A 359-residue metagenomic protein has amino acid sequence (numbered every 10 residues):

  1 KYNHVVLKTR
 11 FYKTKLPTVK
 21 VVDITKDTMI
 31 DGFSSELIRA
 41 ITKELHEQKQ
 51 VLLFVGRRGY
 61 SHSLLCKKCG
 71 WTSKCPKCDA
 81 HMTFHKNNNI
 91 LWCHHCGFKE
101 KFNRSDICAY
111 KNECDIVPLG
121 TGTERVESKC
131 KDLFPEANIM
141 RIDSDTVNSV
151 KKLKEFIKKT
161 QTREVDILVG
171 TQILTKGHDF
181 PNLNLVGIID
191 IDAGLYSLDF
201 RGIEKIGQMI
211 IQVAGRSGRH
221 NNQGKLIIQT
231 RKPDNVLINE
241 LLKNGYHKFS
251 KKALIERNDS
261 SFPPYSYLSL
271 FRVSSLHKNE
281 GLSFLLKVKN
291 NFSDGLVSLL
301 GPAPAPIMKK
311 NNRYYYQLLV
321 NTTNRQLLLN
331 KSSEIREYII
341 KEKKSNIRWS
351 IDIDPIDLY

Functional and structural regions predicted by a protein language model:
K1-L282, Y316-L319, Q326: Inter-lobe coupling/hinge segments of SF2-like helicase ATPases
C69-W71, M308-N324, I353-Y359: Short, low-order "capping/linker" segments at domain edges
F134, F292-L296, E342-K344: Short helix-capping segments at alpha-helix termini
M140, G295-A305, S345-D354: Short beta-strand elements
H247, E280-L300: Short amphipathic alpha-helix segments
N258-P263, A305-N311: Short, flexible, solvent-exposed loop/turn segments with mixed acidic/basic and small polar residues
F284-N290, L329-Y338: Short amphipathic alpha-helices in soluble, non-transmembrane regions that often serve as interface/regulatory elements
R325, S333, E337-Y359: Generic C-terminus detector
